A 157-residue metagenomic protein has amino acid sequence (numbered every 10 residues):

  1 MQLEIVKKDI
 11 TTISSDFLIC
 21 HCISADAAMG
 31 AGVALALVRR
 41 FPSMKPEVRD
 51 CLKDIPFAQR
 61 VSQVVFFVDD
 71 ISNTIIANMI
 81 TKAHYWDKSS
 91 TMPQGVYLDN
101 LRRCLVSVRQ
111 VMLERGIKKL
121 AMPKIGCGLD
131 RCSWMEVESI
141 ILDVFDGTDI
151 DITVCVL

Functional and structural regions predicted by a protein language model:
M1-L157: Macrodomain-like recognition of ADP-ribose-binding/processing modules
